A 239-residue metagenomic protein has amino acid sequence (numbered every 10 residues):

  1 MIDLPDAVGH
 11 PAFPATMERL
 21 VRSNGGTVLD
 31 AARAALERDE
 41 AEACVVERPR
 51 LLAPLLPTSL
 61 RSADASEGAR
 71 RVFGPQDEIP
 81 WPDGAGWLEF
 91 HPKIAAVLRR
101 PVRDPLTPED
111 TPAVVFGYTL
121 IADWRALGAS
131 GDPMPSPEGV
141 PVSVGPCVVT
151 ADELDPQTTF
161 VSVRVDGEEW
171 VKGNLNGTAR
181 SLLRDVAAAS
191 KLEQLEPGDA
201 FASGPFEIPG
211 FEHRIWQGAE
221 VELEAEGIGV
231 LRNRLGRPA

Functional and structural regions predicted by a protein language model:
M1-P11, D83, P92, G139-V149 (+1 more regions): Charged, cofactor-coupling segments
M1-S66, S162, E220-E224: N-terminal non-catalytic cap/leader segment that marks the start of a structured domain
A12-D30, P133-G139, R184-P197: Short, surface-exposed secondary-structure junctions/capping segments
R48-A187, L192: Glycine-enriched loop-and-adjacent helix/strand subsegments that border the catalytic/binding cleft of enzyme cores
A63, R99, G117, G145 (+4 more regions): Glycine-centered flexibility sites
V165-E169, G204, E226: Short strand-turn-strand beta-turns centered on an Asx-Gly dipeptide
T178-S181, A202, V221, R237-A239: Active/binding-pocket-proximal capping segment
S181-W216: A conserved acidic, glycine/proline-rich C-terminal tail/linker
